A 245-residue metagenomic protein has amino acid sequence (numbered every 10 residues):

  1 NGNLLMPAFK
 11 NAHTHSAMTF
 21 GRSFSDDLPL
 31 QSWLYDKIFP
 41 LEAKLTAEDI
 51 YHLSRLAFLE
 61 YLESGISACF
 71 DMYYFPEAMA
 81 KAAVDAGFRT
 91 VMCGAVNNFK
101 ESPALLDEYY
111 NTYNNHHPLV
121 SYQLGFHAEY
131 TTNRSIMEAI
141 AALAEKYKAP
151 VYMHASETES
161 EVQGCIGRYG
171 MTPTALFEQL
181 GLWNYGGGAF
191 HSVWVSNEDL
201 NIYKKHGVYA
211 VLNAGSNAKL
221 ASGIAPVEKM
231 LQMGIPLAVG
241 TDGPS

Functional and structural regions predicted by a protein language model:
N1-M6: Histidine-rich, glycine-flanked metal-binding segment
P7-T19, P150-E159: Histidine-centered catalytic micro-motifs
T14, M72, M79, A155 (+1 more regions): Active-site metal-binding loops of divalent metal-dependent hydrolases
R22-G87, D107-H116: Alpha-helical scaffold segments that flank or form the walls of functional sites
C69-F70, V151, A210, A238: Hydrophobic residues within beta-strands of alpha/beta enzymes
A78-S196: Metal-coordinating catalytic core of metallo-dependent amide/deamination hydrolases
T132, L182-S245: Active-site-adjacent C-terminal substructures of enzyme catalytic domains
